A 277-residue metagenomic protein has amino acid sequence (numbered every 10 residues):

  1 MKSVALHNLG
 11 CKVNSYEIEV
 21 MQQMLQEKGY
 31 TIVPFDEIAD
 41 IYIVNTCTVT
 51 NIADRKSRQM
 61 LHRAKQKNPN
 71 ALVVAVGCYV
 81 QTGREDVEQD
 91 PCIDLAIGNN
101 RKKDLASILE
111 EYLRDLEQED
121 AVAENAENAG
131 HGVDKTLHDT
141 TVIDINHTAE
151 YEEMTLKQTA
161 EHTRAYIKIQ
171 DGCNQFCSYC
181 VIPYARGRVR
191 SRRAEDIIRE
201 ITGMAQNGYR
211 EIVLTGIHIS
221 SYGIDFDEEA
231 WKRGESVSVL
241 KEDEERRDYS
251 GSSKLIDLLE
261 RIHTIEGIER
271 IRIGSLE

Functional and structural regions predicted by a protein language model:
M1-Y222, E229, K254: Proteins enriched for Cys/Gly/acidic motifs involved in redox and nucleic-acid/cofactor modification
V73-V74, T82, Q206-E277: Conserved SAM/AdoMet-binding glycine-rich loop
